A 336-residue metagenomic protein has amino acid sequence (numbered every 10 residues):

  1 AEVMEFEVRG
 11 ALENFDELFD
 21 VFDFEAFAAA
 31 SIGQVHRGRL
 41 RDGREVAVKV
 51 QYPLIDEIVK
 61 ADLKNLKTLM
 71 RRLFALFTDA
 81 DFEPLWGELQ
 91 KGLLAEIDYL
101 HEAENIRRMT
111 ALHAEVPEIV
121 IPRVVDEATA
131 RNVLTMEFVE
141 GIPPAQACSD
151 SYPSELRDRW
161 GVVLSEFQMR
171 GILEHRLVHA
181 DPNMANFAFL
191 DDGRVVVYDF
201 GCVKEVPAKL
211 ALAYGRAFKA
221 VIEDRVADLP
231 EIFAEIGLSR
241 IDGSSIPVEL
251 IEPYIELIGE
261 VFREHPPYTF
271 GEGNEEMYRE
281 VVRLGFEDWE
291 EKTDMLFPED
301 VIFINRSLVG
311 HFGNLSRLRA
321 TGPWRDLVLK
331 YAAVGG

Functional and structural regions predicted by a protein language model:
A1-A145, V163, E174-H175, H179: Conserved ATP-binding subdomain of kinase catalytic cores across diverse folds
A130, V139-V163, L190-G336: Helix-rich C-lobe and terminal helical cap/extension of kinase-like folds
F167-Q168: Conserved hydrophobic core/spine positions of the Hanks-type protein kinase catalytic domain
A180-M184: Hydrophobic HxD+1 residue recognition
A185-F189: Hydrophobic residue at the +6 position relative to the catalytic HRD Asp in the kinase catalytic loop
